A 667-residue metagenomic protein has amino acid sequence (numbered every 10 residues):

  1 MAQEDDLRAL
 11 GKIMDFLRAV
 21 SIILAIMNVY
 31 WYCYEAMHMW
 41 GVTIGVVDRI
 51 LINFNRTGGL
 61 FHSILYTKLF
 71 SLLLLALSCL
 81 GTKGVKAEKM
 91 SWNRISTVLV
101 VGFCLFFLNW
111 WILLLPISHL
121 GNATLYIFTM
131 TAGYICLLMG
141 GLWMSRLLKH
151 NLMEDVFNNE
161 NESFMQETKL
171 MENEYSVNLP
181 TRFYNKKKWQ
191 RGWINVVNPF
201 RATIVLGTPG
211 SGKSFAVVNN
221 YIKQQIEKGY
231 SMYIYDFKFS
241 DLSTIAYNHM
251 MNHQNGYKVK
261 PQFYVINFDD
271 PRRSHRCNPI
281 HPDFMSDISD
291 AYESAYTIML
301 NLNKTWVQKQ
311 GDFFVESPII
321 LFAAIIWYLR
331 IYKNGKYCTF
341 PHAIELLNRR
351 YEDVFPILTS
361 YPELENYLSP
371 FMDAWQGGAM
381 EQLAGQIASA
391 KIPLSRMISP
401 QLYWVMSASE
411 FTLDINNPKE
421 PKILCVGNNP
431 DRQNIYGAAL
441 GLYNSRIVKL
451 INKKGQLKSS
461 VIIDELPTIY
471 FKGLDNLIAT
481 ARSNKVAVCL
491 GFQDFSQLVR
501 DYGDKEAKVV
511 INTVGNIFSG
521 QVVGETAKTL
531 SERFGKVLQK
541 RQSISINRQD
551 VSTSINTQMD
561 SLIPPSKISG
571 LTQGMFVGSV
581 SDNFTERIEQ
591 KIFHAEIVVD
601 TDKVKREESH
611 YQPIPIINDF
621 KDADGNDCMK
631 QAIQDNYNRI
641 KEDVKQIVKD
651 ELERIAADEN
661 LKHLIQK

Functional and structural regions predicted by a protein language model:
M1-S211, F215, N220-Y221, I546-R548: Basic- and hydrophobic-enriched, low-structure N-terminal and domain-boundary segments that flank ATP-binding catalytic
A25, L148-M153, I194-A487, Y502 (+3 more regions): P-loop NTPase motor domains
I52-R56, Q166-E172, A438, E465-T468 (+2 more regions): A short glycine-/small-residue-rich loop at the edge of a beta-strand within enzyme catalytic domains
N55-G58, T339-A343, S407, S545-N547: Short, surface-exposed recognition loops or helix-turn segments adjacent to catalytic cores
L75-S78, K83, G441, S445 (+2 more regions): Hydrophobic alpha-helical segments involved in membrane association or supramolecular assembly
F183-W189, N303-F313, R541-Q558: Low-complexity, polar-biased intrinsically disordered regions enriched in Pro/Ser/Thr/Gly
I478-T480, N484-A487, G491-V580: Conserved ATP-driven motor cores of ASCE-family P-loop NTPases powering translocation/secretion/packaging/pilus
I592-H594: N-terminal charged/capping segments associated with class I S-adenosyl-L-methionine
